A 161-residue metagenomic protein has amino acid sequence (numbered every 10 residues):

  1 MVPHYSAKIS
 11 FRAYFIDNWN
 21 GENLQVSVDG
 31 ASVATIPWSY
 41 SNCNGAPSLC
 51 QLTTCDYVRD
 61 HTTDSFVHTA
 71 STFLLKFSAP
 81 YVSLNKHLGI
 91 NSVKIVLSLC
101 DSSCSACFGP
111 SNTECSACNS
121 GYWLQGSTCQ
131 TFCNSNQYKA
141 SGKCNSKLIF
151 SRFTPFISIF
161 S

Functional and structural regions predicted by a protein language model:
V2-S10, T72: Extended extracellular/luminal ectodomain segments enriched in beta-structured repeat modules
N20-A31: Short, surface-exposed beta-strand/strand-loop-strand elements in extracellular ectodomains
V33-A70: Extracellular carbohydrate recognition and processing domains and analogous Trp-centered ligand-binding platforms
G45, L52, Y57, S102 (+5 more regions): Disulfide-rich extracellular modules and peptides
K76-N85: Short beta-strand-plus-loop segments that form exposed binding edges in beta-rich domains
N91-I95: Extracellular beta-strand elements of beta-rich domains used for carbohydrate recognition/degradation or cell-matrix
S105-S116, S120-G126, Q137-G142, I157 (+1 more regions): Extracellular, cysteine-rich, disulfide-stabilized repeat modules with beta-strand cores
